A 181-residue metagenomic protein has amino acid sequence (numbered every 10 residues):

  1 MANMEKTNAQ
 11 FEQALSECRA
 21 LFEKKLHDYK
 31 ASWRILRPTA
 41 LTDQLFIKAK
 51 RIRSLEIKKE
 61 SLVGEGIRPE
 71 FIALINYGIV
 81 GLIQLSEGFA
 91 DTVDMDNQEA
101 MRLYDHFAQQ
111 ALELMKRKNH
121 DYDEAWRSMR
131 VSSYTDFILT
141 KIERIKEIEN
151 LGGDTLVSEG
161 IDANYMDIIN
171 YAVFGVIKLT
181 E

Functional and structural regions predicted by a protein language model:
M1-E181: Intrinsically disordered, low-complexity regulatory regions that flank transcription factor DNA-binding cores
